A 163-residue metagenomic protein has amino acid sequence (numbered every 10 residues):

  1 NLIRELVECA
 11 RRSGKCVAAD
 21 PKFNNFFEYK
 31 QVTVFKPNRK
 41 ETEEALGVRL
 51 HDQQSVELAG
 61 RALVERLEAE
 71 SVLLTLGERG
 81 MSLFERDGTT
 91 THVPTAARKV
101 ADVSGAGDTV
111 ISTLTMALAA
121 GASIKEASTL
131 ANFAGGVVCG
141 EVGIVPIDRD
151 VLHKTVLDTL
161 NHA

Functional and structural regions predicted by a protein language model:
N1-T90: Conserved phosphate/ATP/ADP-binding segment of small-molecule kinases
S13, A19-D20, F26, R98 (+2 more regions): Short leucine-rich amphipathic alpha-helices used at interfaces
R66, E70, A96-L160: Conserved post-catalytic alpha-helical subdomain immediately downstream of the catalytic base and nucleotide-binding
V93: Hydrophobic residues at beta-strand termini and immediately following loops that shape nucleotide-binding pockets
